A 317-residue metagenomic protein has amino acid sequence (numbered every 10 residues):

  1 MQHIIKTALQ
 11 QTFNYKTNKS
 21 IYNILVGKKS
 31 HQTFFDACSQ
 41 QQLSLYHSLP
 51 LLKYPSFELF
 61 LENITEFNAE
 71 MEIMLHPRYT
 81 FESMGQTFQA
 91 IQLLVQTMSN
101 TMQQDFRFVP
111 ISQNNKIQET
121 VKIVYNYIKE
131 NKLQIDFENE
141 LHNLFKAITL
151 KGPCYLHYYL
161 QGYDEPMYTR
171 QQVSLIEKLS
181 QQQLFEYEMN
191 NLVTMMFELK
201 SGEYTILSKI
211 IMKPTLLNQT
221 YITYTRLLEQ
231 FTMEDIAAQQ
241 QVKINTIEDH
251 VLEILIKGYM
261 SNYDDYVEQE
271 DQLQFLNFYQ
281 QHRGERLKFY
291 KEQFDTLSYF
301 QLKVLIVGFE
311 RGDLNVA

Functional and structural regions predicted by a protein language model:
M1-A317: Long, charge-rich, low-complexity intrinsically disordered regions
